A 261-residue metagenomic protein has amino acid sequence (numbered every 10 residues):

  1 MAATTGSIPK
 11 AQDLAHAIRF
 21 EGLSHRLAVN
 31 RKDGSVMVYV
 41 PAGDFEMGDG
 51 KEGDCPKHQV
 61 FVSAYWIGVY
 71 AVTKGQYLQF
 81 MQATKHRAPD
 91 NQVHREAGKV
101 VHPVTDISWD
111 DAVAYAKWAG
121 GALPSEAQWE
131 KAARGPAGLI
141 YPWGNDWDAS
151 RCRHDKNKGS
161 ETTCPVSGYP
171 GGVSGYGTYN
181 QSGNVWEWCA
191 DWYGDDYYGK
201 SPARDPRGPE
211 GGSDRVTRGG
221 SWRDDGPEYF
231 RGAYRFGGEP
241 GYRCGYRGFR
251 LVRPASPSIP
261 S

Functional and structural regions predicted by a protein language model:
M1-V29: N-terminal pre-domain segments of enzymes
G6, R26-L27, H58-V60, V93 (+1 more regions): Hydrophobic alpha-helical segments, principally membrane-spanning helices and signal/leader peptides
P9, T73, D155-N157: Generic cytosolic/nucleocytoplasmic N-terminal low-complexity/intrinsically disordered segments
A11-A15, D33-S35, W147-A149: Short small/polar-residue motifs
A28-P89, D106-D110, S182-G183, L251 (+1 more regions): A short glycine-rich, aromatic-capped structural motif
E46, G50-K51, R87, Q92-F236 (+3 more regions): Functional-site microenvironments in short loops/helix caps that host divalent-cation chemistry
